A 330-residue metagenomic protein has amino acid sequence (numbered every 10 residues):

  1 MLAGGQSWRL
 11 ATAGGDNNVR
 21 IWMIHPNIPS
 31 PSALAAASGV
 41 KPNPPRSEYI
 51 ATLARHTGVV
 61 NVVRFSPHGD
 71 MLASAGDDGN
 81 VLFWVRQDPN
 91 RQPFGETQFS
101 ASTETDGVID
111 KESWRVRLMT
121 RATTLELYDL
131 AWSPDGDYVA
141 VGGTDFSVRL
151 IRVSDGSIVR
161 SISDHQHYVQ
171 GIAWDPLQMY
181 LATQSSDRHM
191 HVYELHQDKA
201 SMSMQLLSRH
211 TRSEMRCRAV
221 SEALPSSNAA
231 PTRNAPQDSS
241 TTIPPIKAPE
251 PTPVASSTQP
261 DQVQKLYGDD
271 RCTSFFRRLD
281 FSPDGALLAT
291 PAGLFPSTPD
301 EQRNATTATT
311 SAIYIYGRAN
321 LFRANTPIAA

Functional and structural regions predicted by a protein language model:
M1-S7, V63-G69, A131-G136, Q166 (+3 more regions): Loop/turn segments within WD40 beta-propeller blades
A13-N17, M23, H68, S74-D78 (+5 more regions): Conserved strand-to-loop turn within each blade of WD40 beta-propeller repeats
V19-I24, V63, V81-R86, G142 (+5 more regions): WD40-repeat beta-propellers
M23-K41, V85-V108, E194-L207, M215 (+1 more regions): Short loop/turn segments immediately following beta-strands, especially the blade-tip and inter-blade linker loops
S38-N43, E96-K111, S203-Q264: Fungal intrinsically disordered, low-complexity polar regions
R46, L53-V60, T120-L127, S163-V169 (+3 more regions): WD40/WD-repeat beta-propeller blade N-cap
R46, T57, F94-E126, L130: Asp-box/WD-like beta-propeller blade repeats and closely related beta-sheet repeat scaffolds
S256-P260, Q264, S282-A330: Eukaryotic scaffolding regions of large macromolecular assemblies
